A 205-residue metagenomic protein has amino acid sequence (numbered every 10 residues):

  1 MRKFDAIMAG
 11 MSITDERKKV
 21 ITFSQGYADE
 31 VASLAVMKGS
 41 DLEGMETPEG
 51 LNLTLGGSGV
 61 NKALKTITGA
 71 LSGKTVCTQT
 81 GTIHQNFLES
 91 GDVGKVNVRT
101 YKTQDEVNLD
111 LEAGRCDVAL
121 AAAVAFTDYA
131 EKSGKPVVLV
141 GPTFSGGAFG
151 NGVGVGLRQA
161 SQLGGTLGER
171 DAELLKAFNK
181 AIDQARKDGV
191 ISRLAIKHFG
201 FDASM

Functional and structural regions predicted by a protein language model:
M1, A63, R99-A113: Short helix-initiation/N-cap motifs at beta->coil->alpha
M1-T66, V137-G152: Acidic, polar ligand-binding/catalytic clefts
A6, S12-E16, A28-E30, S40-L42 (+8 more regions): Solvent-exposed loop/turn segments at secondary-structure junctions within structured extracellular/periplasmic domains
G10-V20, N86-G91, E112-A113, D117-F149: A ligand-binding cleft/hinge motif common to bilobed small-molecule-binding domains
A28-V36, D41, E131-N179, F199-M205: Periplasmic-binding protein-like
D29-K102, A123-V124, G189: Bilobed "Venus flytrap"/periplasmic-binding protein-like clamshell domains and structurally analogous long
T75-C77, A119, G156, T166: Short, well-ordered beta-strand segments
A177, A181-H198: Periplasmic-binding protein-like
